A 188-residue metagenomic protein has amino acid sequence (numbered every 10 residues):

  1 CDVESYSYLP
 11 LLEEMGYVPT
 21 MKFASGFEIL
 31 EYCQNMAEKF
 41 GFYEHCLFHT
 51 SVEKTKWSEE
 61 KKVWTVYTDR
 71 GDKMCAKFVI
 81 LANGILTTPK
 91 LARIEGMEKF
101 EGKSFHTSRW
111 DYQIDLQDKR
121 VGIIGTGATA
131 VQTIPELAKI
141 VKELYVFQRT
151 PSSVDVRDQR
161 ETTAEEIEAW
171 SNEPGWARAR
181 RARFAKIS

Functional and structural regions predicted by a protein language model:
C1-V18, F27, E165-R180: N-terminal glycine-rich dinucleotide-binding loop that anchors FAD/FMN and/or NAD(P) in oxidoreductases
D2-S5, S51, K62, E101: Residues that flank catalytic or metal-binding motifs in active/ligand-binding sites
Y8, Y17-P19, W57, W64 (+3 more regions): Tryptophan-centered motif/residue detector
P10, Y67, H106: Residue-level detector of conserved, well-ordered beta-strand and adjacent loop positions that form binding/recognition
V18-S25, L116-R120: Short, polar loop/linker segments at the starts of domains and inter-domain junctions
T20-L86: Feature captures the FAD/FMN-dependent oxidoreductase FAD-binding
K73-M74, V79-S188: Rossmann-like dinucleotide-binding core of oxidoreductases
